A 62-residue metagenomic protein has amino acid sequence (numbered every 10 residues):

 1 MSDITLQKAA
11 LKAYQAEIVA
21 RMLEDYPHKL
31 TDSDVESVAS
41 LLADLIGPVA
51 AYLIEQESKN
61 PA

Functional and structural regions predicted by a protein language model:
M1-A62: Sequence/structural signature of long amphipathic alpha-helices that form protein-protein interaction faces
